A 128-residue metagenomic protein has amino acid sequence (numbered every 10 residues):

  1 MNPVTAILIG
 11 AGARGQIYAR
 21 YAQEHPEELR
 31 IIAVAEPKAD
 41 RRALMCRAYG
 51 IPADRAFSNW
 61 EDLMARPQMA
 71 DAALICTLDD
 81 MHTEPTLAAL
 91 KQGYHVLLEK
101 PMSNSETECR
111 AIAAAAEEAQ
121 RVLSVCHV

Functional and structural regions predicted by a protein language model:
M1-G50: N-terminal Rossmann-like dinucleotide-binding module
T5, R30-I31, M69-D71, H95 (+1 more regions): Structural signature of beta-strand start/N-cap positions in the alpha/beta core of ABC transporter nucleotide-binding
G12, A39-D40, T83, E108-A111 (+1 more regions): Catalytic cores of eukaryotic secretory-pathway lumenal/extracellular enzymes that build and remodel glycoconjugates
E28, P52, Q92, E118-A119: Structured helix-beta-strand junction loops
I32, F57, S124: General small-molecule cofactor/ligand-binding pocket signal
D54-A115: Beta-loop-alpha module in the N-terminal Rossmann-like domain of NAD(P)-dependent dehydrogenases, especially those
R110-V128: Rossmann-fold dehydrogenase core element
